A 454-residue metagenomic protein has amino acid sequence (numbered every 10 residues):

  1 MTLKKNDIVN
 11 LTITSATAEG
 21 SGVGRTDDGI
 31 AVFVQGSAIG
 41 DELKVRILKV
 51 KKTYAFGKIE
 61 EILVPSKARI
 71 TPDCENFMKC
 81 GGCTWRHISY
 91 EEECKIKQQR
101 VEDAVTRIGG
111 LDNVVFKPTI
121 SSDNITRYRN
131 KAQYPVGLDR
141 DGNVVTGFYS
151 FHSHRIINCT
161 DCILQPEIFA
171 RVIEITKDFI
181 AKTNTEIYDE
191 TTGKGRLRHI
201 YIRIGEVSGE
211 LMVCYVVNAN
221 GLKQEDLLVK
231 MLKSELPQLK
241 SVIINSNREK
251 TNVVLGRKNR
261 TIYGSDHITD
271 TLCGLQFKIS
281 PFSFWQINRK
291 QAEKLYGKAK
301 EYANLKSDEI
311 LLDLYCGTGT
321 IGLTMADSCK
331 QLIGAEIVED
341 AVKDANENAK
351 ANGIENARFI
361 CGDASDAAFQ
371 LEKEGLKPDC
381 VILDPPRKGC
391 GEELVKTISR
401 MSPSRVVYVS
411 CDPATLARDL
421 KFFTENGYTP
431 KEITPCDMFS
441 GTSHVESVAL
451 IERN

Functional and structural regions predicted by a protein language model:
M1-N76, R358, D366: Terminal RNA-binding accessory module
L3-N10, A18, K223-N454: Rossmann-like S-adenosyl-L-methionine
G22-D27, G147-S150, C214-V216, A345: Short, acidic/hydrophobic/Gly-rich beta-strand patch recurrent on exposed beta strands that often constitutes part
G40, Q165, N288: Short, conserved phosphate/pyrophosphate- and ester-handling motifs at nucleotide-, phospho-/glycolipid
R46-V50, P135-D139, R203-V207, N454: Short beta-strand micro-motifs enriched in acidic
E60-P72, G81-I187, V207, L222: Extended interfacial segments that mediate partner engagement and assembly in macromolecular machines
K117-I125, E190-T191, R198-R203, P435-M438: Short, solvent-exposed loop/turn elements at beta->coil junctions and helix N-caps that rim active or binding pockets
I202, S208-N218, Q276-S280, C380: Short, aliphatic-rich beta-strand segments
